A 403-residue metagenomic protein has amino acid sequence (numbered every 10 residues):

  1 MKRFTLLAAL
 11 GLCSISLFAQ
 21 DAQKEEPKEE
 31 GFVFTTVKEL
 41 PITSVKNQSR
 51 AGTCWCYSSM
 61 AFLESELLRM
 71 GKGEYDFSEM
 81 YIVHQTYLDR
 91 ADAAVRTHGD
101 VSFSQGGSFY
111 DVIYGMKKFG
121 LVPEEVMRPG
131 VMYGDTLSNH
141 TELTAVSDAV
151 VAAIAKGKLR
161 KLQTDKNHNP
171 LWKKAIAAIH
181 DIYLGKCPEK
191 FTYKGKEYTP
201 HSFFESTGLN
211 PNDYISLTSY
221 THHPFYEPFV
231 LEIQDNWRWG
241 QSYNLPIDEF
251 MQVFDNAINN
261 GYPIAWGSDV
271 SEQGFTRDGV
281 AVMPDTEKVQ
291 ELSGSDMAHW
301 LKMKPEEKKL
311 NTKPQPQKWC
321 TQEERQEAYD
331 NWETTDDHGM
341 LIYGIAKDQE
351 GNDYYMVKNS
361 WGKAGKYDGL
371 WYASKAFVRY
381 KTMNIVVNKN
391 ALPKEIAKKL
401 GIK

Functional and structural regions predicted by a protein language model:
M1-A22: Bacterial Sec-dependent N-terminal signal peptides
F4, A9-G11, K28, E74 (+4 more regions): A generic structural signal for short, solvent-exposed coil/turn residues that cap or connect secondary-structure
G11, A61, V270: Short, glycine/serine-rich, charged loops/turns that create anion-binding and catalytic segments at active sites
S16-F18, A51, I113, G339: A generic alpha-helix preference that emphasizes hydrophobic side chains
A22-E30: Blade/loop signatures of beta-propeller domains
E29-N236, G240-A265, Y355, S360 (+1 more regions): Active-site nucleophile-adjacent alpha helix/oxyanion-hole segment immediately C-terminal to the catalytic cysteine
P170, K174-K403: Active-site signature of cysteine proteases
